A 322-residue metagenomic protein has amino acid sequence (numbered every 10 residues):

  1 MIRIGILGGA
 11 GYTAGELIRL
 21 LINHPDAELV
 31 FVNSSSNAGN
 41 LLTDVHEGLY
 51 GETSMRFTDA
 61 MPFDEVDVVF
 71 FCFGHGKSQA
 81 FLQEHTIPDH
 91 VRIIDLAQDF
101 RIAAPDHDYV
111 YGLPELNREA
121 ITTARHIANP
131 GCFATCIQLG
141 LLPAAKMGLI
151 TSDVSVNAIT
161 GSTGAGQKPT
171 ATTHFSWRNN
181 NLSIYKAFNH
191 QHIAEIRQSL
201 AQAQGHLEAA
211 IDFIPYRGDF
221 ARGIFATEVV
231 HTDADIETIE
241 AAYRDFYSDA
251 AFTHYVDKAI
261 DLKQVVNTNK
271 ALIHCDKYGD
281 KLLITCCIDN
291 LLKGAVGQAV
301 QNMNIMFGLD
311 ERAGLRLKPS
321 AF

Functional and structural regions predicted by a protein language model:
M1-N180, Y185-A187, G205-H206, H274-Y278 (+1 more regions): N-terminal Rossmann-like NAD(P) cofactor-binding subdomain of oxidoreductases, focused on the glycine-rich
G11, F63, H75, A134-T135 (+6 more regions): Electropositive phosphate-/nucleotide-binding environments in soluble metabolic enzymes
I18, Q138-A145, I193-R197, E240 (+2 more regions): Predominant activation on well-ordered alpha-helical scaffold segments within soluble catalytic domains
L20, H24, M147, S199-A203 (+2 more regions): Change "in soluble alpha/beta enzymes" to "in soluble alpha/beta proteins
L29, S152-V156, E208-I211, F252-V256 (+1 more regions): A short coil-to-beta-strand element that immediately follows conserved catalytic motifs
I184-F188, Y216-G218, D261-V265: Short Gly/Pro-enriched turn/cap motifs at secondary-structure boundaries
N189-Y255: C-terminal substrate-binding/catalytic lobe of Rossmann-fold NAD(P)-dependent dehydrogenases
A226-F322: C-terminal active-site/capping subdomain that shapes the small-molecule cofactor and substrate pocket of enzyme
